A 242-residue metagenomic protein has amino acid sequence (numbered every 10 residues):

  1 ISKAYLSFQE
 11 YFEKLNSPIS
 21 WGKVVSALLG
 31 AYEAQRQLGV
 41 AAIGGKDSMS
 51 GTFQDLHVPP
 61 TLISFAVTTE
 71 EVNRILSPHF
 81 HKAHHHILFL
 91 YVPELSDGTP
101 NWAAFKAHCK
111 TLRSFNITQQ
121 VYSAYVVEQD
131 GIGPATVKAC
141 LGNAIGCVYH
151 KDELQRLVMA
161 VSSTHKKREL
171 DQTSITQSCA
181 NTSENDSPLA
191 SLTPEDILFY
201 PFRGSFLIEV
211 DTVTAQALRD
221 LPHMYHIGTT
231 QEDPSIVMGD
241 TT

Functional and structural regions predicted by a protein language model:
I1-A103: Glycine-rich phosphate/pyrophosphate-binding loop regions near the starts of catalytic domains
L6, K110-S114, L192: Short amphipathic alpha-helical segments, especially helix-boundary/capping motifs
S20-L38, I43, D47-P60, T118-T242: Glycine-/charge-enriched secondary-structure boundary and capping motifs
F65-E71, N101-C109, K151-V158, L189-A190: A general structural motif
K82-H86, K106-H108, N143-A144, H226: Short, low-complexity, polar/charged sequence segments that are solvent-exposed and flexible
V92, T99-A124: A glycine- and small/hydrophobic-rich beta-loop-beta segment that serves as a flexible "lid/hinge" or phosphate-binding
